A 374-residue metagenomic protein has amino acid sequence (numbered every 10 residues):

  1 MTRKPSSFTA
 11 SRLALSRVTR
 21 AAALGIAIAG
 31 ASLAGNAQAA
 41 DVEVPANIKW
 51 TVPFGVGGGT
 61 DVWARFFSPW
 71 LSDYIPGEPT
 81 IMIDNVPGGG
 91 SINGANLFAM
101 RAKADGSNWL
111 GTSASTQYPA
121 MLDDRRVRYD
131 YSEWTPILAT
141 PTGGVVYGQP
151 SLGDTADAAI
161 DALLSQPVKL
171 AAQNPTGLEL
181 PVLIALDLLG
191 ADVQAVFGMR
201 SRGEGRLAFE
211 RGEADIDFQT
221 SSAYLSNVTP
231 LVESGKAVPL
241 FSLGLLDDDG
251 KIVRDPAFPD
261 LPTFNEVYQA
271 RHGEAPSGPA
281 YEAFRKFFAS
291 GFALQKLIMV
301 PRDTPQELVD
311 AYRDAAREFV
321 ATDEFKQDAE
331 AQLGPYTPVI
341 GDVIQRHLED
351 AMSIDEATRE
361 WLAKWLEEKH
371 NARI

Functional and structural regions predicted by a protein language model:
M1-S16: N-terminal secretory signal peptides that target proteins for export/translocation
T19-S32: Bacterial N-terminal signal peptides
L33-A39: Sec/Tat signal peptide C-region and signal peptidase I cleavage site
V42-I48, D73-E78, L97-N108, Q117-I216 (+2 more regions): Hinge/capping helix and adjacent helix->loop/strand transition within the periplasmic-binding protein
K49-R65, P87-G90, A171-G177: Extracytoplasmic "Venus flytrap"
P87, A172-A270: Ligand-binding pocket segment of bilobal, Venus flytrap-like solute-binding proteins
V228-V320, E368-I374: C-terminal lobe and pocket-closing loops of periplasmic/extracytoplasmic Venus-flytrap solute-binding proteins
V339-I374: Extracellular/periplasmic bilobal clamshell ligand-binding domains
